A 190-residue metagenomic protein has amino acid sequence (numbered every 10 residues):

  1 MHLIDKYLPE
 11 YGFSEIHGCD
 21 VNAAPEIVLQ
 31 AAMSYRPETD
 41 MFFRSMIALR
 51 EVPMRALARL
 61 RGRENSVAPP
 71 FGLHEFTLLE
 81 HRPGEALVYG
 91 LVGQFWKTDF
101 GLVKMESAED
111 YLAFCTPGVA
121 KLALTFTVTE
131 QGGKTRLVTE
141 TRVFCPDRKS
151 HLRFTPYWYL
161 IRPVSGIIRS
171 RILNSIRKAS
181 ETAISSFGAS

Functional and structural regions predicted by a protein language model:
M1-L79: Hydrophobic ligand-binding cavity/cleft-lining segments
H2-Y11, S45-R55, F95-K97, Y111-T116 (+4 more regions): Structured surface interface patches that mediate subunit assembly and partner/cofactor docking
G12-D20, A86, K121-A123, K134-V138: Intrinsic-disorder/low-complexity, polar/charged segments enriched in Ser/Thr/Lys/Arg/Asp/Glu/Gln
M33, L91-G93, T139-V143: Short, hydrophobic/aromatic-enriched beta-strand segments in well-ordered soluble domains
Y35, T39-F42, A86-G93, K104-E106 (+3 more regions): Glycine-rich, low-complexity intrinsically disordered segments
G72-G133: Hydrophobic-ligand binding "helix-grip"
A108-V164: Beta-strand/loop substructures that line and gate deep hydrophobic ligand-binding cavities in soluble
R153-G188: A conserved amphipathic terminal alpha-helix motif
